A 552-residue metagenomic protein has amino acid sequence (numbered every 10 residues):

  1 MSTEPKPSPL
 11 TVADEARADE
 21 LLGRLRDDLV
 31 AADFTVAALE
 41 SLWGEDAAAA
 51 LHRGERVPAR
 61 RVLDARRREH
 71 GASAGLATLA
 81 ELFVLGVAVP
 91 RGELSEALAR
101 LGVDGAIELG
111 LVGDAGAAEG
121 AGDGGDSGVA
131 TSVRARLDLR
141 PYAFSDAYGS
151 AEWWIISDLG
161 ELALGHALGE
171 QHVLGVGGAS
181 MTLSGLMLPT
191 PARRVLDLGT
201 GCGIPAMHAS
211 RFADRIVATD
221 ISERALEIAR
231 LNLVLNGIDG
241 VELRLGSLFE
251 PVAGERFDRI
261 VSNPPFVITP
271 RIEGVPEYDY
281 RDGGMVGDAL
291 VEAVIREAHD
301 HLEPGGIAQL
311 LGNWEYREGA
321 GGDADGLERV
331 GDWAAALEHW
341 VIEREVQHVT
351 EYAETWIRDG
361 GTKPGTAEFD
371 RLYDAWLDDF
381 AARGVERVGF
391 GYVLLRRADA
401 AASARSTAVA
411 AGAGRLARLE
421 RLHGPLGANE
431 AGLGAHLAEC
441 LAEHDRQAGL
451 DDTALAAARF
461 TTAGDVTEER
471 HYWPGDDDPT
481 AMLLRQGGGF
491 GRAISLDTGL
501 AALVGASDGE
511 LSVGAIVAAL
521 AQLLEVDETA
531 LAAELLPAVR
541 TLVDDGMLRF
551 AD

Functional and structural regions predicted by a protein language model:
S2-T78, V133-R140, A163, A400-G505 (+1 more regions): Acidic, low-complexity/disordered tracts enriched in E/D and polar residues
G75-G120, D126-L137, S184, L196 (+3 more regions): Long, charge-rich, low-complexity alpha-helical segments
G116-E119, S127-V195, T200-C202, H208: SAM-dependent Rossmann-like transferase core, predominantly class I methyltransferases with a strong bias toward
G169, G177-S262, I268: Conserved SAM/SAH cofactor-binding pocket of Class I
I221-S222, G287-E343: Conserved Class I SAM-dependent methyltransferase catalytic core
E250, V267, G284, N313-E318 (+1 more regions): Short "lid" loop at the C-terminus of a central beta-strand within the Rossmann-like core of SAM-dependent
S262-A293: Mobile active-site "lid"/loop adjacent to the S-adenosyl-L-methionine
V349-L441: Flexible, glycine-/basic-rich loop-and-beta segments that form/coincide with the SAM-dependent methyltransferase
